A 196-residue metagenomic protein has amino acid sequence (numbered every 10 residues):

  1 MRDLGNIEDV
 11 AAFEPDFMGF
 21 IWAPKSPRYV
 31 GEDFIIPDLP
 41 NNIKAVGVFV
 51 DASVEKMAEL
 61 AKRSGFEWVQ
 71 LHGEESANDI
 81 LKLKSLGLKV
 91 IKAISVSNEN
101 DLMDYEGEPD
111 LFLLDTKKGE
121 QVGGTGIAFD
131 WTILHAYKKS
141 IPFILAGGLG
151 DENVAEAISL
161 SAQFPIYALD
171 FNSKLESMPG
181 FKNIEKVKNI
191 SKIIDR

Functional and structural regions predicted by a protein language model:
M1-R196: Conserved N-terminal beta1-alpha1 strand-loop-helix module at the mouth
